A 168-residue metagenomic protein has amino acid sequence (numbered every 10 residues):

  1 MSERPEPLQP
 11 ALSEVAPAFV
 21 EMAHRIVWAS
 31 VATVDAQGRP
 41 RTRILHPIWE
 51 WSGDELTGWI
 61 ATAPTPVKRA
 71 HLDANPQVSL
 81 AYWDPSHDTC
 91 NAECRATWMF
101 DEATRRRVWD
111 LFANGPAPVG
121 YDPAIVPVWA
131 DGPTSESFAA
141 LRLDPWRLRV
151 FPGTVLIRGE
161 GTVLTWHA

Functional and structural regions predicted by a protein language model:
M1-A29: Extreme N-terminal tail/first-helix region
S2-A11, T89-A168: Charged, gly/pro-rich active-site loop segments
E21-A36, V78-Y82: A short, Trp-centered hydrophobic/proline-enriched beta-strand micro-motif
A23-H24, D73-A74, A113: Alpha-helix boundary recognition
V27, L56, A92-C94: Structural detector for hydrophobic anchor residues on beta-strands
V27, R43, P76, E136: Short beta-strand or tight-loop elements that sit immediately N-terminal to catalytic metal-binding acidic residues
I48-H87: A short mixed-secondary-structure module that forms the rim of ligand-binding clefts
